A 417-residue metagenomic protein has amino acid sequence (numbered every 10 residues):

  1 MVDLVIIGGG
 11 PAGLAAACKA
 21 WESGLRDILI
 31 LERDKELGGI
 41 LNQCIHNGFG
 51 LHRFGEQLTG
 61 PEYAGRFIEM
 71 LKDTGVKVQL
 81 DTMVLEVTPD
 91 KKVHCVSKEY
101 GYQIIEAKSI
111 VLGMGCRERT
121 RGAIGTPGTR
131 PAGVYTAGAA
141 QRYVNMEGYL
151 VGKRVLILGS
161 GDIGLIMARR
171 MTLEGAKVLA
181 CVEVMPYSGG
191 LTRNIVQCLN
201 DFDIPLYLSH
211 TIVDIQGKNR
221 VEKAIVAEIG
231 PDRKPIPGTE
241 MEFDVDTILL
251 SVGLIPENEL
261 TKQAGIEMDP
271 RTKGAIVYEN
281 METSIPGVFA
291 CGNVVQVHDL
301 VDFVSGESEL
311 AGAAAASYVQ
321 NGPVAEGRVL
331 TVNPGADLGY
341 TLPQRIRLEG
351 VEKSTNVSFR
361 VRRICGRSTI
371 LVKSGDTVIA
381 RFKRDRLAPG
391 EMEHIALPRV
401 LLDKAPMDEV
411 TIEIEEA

Functional and structural regions predicted by a protein language model:
M1-I7, G65-R154, G230-G238, L249 (+1 more regions): FAD-binding core/adjacent interface of flavoenzyme oxidoreductases
V2-R66, M70, R142, V151-Q197: Beta1-alpha1 glycine-rich phosphate/pyrophosphate-binding loop at the start of Rossmann-like nucleotide-binding domains
L71-T88, V93-C95, T172-E259, K353-D385: A Rossmann-like FAD-binding core segment of flavoenzymes
Y102-Q103, S109-L206, T211-R220, V294-D299 (+1 more regions): Predominantly flavin-linked oxidoreductase catalytic cores and closely associated redox partners
L112, V134-V144, T247-H298: FAD-site-proximal beta/loop scaffold in flavoenzymes
D302-F303, L310, A314-F382: Mid-to-C-terminal Rossmann-like scaffold of FAD/NAD(P)H-dependent oxidoreductases
V357, I370-V372, P398-A417: Short, aromatic- and glycine-rich surface loops/edge beta-strands on solvent-exposed regions
A388-P398: Aromatic sugar-binding surface patches on proteins that engage polysaccharides or sugar-phosphate polymers
